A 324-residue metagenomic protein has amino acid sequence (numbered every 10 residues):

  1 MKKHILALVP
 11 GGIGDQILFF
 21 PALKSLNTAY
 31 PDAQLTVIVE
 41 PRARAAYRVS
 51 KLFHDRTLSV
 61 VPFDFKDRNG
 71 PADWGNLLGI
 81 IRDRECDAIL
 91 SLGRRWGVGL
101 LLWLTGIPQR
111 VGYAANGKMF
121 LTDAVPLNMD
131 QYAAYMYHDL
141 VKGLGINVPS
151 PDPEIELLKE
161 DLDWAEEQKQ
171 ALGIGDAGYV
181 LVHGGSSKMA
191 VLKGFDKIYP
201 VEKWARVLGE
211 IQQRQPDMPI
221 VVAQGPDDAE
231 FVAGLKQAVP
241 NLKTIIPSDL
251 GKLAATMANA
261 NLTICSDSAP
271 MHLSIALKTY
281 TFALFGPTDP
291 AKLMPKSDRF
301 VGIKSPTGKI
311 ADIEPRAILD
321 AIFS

Functional and structural regions predicted by a protein language model:
M1-S324: Catalytic machinery of carbohydrate-active enzymes, primarily nucleotide-sugar-dependent glycosyltransferases
